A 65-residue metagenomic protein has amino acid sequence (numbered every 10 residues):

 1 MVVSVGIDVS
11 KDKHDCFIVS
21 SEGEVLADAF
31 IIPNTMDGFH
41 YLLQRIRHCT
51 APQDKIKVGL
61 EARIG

Functional and structural regions predicted by a protein language model:
M1-G65: Phosphate- and other anionic-substrate recognition elements at nucleic-acid/protein interfaces
